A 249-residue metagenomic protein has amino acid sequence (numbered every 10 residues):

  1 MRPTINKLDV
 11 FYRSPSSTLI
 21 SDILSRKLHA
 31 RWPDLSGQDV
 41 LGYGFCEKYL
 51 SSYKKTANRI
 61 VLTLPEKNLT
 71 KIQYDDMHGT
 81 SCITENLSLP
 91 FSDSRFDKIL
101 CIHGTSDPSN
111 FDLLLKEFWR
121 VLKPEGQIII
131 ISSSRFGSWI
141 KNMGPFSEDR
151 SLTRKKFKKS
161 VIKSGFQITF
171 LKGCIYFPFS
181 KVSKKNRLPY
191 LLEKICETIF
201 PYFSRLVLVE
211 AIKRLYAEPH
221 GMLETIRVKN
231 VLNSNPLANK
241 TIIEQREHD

Functional and structural regions predicted by a protein language model:
M1-D34: Class I SAM-dependent methyltransferase Rossmann-like catalytic core, especially the SAM/SAH-binding loop
R26, R31-L89: Class I SAM-dependent methyltransferase SAM/SAH-binding core
I99-L100: Hydrophobic beta-strand segment of the Class I
D112-Q127: A short glycine-rich, Lys/Arg-flanked "PGG" loop and its adjoining helix->strand segment in the class I
Q127-L152: Conserved class I S-adenosyl-L-methionine
E148-I175: Short alpha-helix
T169-K194, Y202-S204: Conserved catalytic loop of SAM-dependent methyltransferase domains
E193-D249: C-terminal lobe and adjacent flexible extensions of AdoMet/dcAdoMet transferase-like proteins
